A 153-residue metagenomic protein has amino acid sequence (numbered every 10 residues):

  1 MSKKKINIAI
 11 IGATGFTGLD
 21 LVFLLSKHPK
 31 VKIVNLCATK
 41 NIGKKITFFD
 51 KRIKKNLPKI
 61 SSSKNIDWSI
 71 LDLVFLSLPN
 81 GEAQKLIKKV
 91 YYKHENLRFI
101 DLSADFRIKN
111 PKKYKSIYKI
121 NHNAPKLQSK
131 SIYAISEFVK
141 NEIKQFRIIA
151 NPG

Functional and structural regions predicted by a protein language model:
M1-G153: N-terminal Rossmann-like NAD(P) cofactor-binding subdomain of oxidoreductases, focused on the glycine-rich
